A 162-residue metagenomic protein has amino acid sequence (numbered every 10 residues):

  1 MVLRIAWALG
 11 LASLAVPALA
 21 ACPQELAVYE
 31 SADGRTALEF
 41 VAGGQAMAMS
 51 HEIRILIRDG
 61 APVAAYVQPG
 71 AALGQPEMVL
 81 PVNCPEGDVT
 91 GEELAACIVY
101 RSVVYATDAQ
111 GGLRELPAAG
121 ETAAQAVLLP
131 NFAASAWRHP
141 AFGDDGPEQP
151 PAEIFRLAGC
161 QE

Functional and structural regions predicted by a protein language model:
M1-W7: Bacterial N-terminal signal peptides that target proteins for export
G10, A15-P17: N-terminal signal peptide c-region/cleavage motif recognized by signal peptidases
A18-P23: Boundary at the C-terminal end of the N-terminal hydrophobic targeting segment
L26-E52: Short, solvent-exposed loop/hinge segments that bridge or flank secondary-structure elements
V28-S31, L38, T90-C97, V103-D108: Extracellular/mature segments of secreted proteins
R35-E39, I57-V67, V89, Y105 (+2 more regions): Short, surface-exposed beta-strand/loop "edge" segments at domain boundaries and coil↔beta transitions
A48-A95, G159-E162: Central antiparallel beta-sheet cores of small beta-barrel/beta-sandwich binding domains
T107-E162: Glycine-rich, aromatic-bearing surface loops/beta-hairpins
